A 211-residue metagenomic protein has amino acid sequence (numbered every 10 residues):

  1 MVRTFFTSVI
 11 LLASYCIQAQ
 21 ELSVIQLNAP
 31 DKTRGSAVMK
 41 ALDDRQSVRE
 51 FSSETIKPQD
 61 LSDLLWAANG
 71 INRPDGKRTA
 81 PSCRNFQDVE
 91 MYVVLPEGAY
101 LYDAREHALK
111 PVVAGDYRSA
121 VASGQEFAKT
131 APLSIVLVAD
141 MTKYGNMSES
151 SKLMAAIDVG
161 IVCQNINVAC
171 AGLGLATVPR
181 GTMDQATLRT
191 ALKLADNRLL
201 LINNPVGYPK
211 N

Functional and structural regions predicted by a protein language model:
M1-E21: Bacterial Sec-dependent N-terminal signal peptides
V2-T4, C16, D75-K77, L175-A176: Short secondary-structure capping/junction motifs at helix and strand boundaries
Q20-A131: N-terminal amphipathic, basic helical "cap/leader" segment at the start of enzyme domains
D31, L137-M141, Y208: Short, small-residue-rich loop/turn micro-motifs
R45, L64, M91, L133-Y144 (+1 more regions): Small-aliphatic-rich amphipathic alpha-helix that forms the alpha element of a beta-alpha
L95-E97, D140, V206: Short, flexible beta-strand-to-coil junctions
G174, K193-L194: Glycine-centered helix-boundary capping/hinge motifs
L194-N211: A glycine-rich helix N-cap at a beta->alpha junction
